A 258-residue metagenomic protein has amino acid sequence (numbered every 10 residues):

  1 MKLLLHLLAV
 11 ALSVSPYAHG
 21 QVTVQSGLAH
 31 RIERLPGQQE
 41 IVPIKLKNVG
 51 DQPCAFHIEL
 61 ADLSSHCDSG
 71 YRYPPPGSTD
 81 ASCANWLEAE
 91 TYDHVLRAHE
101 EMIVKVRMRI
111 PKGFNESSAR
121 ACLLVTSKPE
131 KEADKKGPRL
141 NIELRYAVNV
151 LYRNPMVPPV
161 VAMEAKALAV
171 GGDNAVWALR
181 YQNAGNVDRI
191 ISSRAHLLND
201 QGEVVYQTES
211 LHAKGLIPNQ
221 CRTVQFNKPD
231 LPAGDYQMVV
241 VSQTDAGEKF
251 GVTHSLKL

Functional and structural regions predicted by a protein language model:
S13-S15: N-terminal signal peptide c-region/cleavage motif recognized by signal peptidases
H19-C54, D93-H94, V161-A178: Beta-sheet-dominated interaction scaffolds and their linkers
V22-S26, D51-K105, S192-A195, N199-V204: Surface-exposed binding patches on compact interaction domains or structured appendages
H30-E33, E90-L96, S210-G215, N227-P229: Beta-strand-rich interaction surfaces with strong enrichment in secreted/lumenal proteins
E40-V42, H94-R107, I217-F226: Short Pro-Gly-centered flexible turn/kink motifs
V42-N48, H99, V106-M108, A121-V125 (+1 more regions): Buried hydrophobic-core signal for structured, non-transmembrane domains
K47-Q52, L63, Q182-D188, D245: Short solvent-exposed strand-capping/beta-turn motif centered on an Asx-Ser/Thr pair
Q52-H66, R109-Y152, P232-L258: Terminal connector regions
